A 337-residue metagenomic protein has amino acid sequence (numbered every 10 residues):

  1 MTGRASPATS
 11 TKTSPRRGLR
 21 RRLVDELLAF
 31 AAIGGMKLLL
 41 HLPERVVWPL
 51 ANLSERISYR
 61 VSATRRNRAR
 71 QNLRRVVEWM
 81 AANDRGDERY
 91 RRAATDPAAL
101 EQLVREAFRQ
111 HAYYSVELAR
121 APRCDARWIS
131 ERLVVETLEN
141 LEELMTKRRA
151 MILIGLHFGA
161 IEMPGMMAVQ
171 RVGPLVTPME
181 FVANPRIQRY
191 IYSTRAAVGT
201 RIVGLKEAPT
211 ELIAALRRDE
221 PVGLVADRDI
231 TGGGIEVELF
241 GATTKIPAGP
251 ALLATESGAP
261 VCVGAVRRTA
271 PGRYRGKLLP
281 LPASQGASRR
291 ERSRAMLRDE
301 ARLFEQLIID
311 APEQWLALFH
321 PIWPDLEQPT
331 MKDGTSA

Functional and structural regions predicted by a protein language model:
T2-A8, L23, S58, G86-A93 (+4 more regions): Non-catalytic C-terminal accessory region of glycerolipid acyltransferases and related lyso-lipid remodeling enzymes
T2-I152, G199: Membrane-anchoring hydrophobic helices of lipid-metabolizing enzymes
G34, V46, A69, P164 (+3 more regions): Hydrophobic alpha-helical segments typical of transmembrane helices and their membrane-interface/capping positions
R66-R68, F181-P185, T244-P247: Active-site metal-coordination segments of metallo-dependent hydrolases
Y113, K147-K206, G232-I235: Catalytic core of membrane glycerolipid acyltransferases/transacylases, capturing the structured, soluble-facing
W128-L133, E180, A197-V203, F240-G241 (+1 more regions): Short, flexible loop segments at the rims of nucleotide/cofactor-binding pockets, characterized by
L141-E142, G165-M166, I191-Y192, L212-I213 (+1 more regions): Short amphipathic alpha-helical segments and helix-helix/interface helices
